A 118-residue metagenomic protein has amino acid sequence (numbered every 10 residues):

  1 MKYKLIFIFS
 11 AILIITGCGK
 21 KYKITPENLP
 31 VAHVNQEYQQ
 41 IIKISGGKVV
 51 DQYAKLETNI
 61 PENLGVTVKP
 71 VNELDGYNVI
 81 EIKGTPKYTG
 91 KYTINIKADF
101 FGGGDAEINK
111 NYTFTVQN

Functional and structural regions predicted by a protein language model:
I14-G17: C-terminal motif of bacterial Sec signal peptides marking the signal peptidase cleavage site
G19-K21: Bacterial signal peptide processing site
P26-H33, P70-N72: Short beta-strand segments of immunoglobulin-like
N28-L29, G104-N118: C-terminal edge beta-strand
Q39-G47, I96: Core beta-strand segments of extracellular beta-sandwich domains
E57-I80: Low-complexity "stalk/linker" and mucin-like segments enriched in Ser/Thr/Pro/Ala/Gly
E81-T89: Extracellular/luminal low-complexity segments enriched in Ser/Thr/Pro
Y88-G104: A short beta-strand micro-motif common to beta-rich folds, especially ectodomain repeats
